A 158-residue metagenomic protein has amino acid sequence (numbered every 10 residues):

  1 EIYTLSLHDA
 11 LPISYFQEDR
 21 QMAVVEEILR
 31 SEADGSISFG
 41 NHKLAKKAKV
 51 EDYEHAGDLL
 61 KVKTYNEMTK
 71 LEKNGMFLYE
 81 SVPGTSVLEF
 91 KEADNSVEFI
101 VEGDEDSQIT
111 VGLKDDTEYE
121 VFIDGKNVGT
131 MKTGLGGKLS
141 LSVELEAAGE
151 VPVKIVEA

Functional and structural regions predicted by a protein language model:
E1-I13: Single conserved hydrophobic/aromatic residue that forms the stacking wall/gate of nucleotide- or nucleobase-binding
A10-P12, E18, M22, F99 (+1 more regions): Short low-polarity hydrophobic stretches
L11, A48-Y65, T69-L71, S81 (+2 more regions): C-terminal beta-strand-rich structural cap/linker in extracellular carbohydrate-active enzymes
F16-S86: Catalytic cores of secreted or luminal carbohydrate-active enzymes
S86-E89, S96-F99, G129-M131, S140-E144: Beta-strand-rich interaction surfaces with strong enrichment in secreted/lumenal proteins
I100-T117: Surface-exposed beta-strand/loop patches in extracellular or lumenal glycoproteins
E118-V121, V151: A short tyrosine-centered beta-strand micro-motif
F122-K126: Short strand-turn-strand beta-turns centered on an Asx-Gly dipeptide
